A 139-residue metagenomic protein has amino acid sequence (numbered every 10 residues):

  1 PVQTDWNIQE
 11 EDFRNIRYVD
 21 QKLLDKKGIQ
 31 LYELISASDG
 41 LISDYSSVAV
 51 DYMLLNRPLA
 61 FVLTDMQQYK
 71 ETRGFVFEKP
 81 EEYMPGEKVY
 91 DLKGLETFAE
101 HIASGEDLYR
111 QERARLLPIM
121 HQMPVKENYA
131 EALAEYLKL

Functional and structural regions predicted by a protein language model:
P1-D25: Catalytic donor nucleotide-activated moiety binding site of glycosyltransferases and closely related
P1-V2, S43, L63: Short beta-strand/turn micro-motifs composed of small residues that flank or help shape donor/cofactor-binding pockets
Q9-R17, S47-H121: Catalytic binding pocket for nucleotide-activated donors in carbohydrate/polymer assembly enzymes
K26-A37: Short acidic alpha-helix that forms the nucleotide-activated donor recognition element in Leloir-type transferases
S36-S46: Acidic donor-binding loop of glycosyltransferase active sites
V125-L139: C-terminal alpha-helical cap of glycosyltransferases
